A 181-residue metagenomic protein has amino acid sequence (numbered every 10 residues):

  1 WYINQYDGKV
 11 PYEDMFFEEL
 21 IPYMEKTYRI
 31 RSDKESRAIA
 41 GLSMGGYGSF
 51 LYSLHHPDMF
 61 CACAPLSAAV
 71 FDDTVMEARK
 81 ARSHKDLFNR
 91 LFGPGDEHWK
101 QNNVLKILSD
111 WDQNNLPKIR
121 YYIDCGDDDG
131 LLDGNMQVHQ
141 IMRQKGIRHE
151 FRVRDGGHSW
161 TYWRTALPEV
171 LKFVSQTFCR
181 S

Functional and structural regions predicted by a protein language model:
W1-S181: Non-catalytic cap/lid and distal C-terminal segments of serine-dependent acyl enzymes
